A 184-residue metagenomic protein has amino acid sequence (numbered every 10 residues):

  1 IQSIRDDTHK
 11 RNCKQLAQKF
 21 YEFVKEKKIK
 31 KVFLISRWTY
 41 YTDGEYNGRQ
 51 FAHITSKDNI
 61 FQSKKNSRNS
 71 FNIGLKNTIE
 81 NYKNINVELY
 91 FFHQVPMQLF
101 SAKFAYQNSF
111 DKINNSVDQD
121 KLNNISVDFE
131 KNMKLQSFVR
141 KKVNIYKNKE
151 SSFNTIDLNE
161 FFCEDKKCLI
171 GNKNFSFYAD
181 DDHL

Functional and structural regions predicted by a protein language model:
I1-L184: Extracellular glycan-modifying ectodomains
